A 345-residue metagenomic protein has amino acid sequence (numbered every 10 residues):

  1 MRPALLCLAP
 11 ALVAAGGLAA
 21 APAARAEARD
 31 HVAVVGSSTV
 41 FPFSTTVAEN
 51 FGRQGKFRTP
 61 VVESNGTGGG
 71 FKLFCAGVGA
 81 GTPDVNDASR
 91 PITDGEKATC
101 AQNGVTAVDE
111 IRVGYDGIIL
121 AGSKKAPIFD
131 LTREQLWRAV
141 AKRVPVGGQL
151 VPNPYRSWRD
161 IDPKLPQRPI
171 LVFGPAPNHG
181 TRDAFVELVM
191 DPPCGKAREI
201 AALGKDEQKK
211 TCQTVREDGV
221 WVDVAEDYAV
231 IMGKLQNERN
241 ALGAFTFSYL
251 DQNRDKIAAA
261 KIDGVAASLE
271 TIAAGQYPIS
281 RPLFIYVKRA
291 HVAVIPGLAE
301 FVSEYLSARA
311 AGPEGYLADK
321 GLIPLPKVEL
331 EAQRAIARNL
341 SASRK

Functional and structural regions predicted by a protein language model:
M1-A4: Positively charged n-region of N-terminal signal peptides that target proteins for export
C7-A19: Bacterial N-terminal signal peptides
L18-A26: Sec/Tat signal peptide C-region and signal peptidase I cleavage site
A26-K345: Flexible loop/hinge segments at secondary-structure junctions
